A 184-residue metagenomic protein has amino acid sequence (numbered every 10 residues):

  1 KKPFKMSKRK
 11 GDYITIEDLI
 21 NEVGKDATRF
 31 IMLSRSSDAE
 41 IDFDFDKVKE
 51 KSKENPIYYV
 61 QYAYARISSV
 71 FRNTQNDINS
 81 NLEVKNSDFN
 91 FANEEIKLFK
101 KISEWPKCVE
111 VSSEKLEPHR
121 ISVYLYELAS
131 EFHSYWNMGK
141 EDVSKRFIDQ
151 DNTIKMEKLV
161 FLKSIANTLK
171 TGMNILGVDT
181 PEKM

Functional and structural regions predicted by a protein language model:
K1-M184: Non-catalytic interaction-recognition regions
